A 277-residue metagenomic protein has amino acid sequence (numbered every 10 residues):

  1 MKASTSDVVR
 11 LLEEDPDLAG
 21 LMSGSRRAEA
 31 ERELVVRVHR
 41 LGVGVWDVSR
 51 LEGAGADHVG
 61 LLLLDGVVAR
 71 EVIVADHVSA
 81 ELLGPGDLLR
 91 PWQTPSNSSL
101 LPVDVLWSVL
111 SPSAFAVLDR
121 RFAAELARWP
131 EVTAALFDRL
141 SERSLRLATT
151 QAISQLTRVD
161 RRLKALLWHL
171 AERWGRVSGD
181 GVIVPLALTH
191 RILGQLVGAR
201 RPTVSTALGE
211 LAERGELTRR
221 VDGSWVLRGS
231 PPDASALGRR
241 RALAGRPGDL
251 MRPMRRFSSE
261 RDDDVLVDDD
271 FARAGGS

Functional and structural regions predicted by a protein language model:
M1-A19, W92, R143, V159-K164 (+4 more regions): Long cytosolic regulatory regions associated with cyclic-nucleotide signaling
M1-E52, A56-D57, D87-L88, T94-N97: Cyclic nucleotide-binding regulatory module and flanking cytosolic helices
D57-A75, P85-D87: Glycine- and acidic-residue-biased ligand/ion/polar-headgroup-sensing regions
L64-D65, G84, S111, V221: A cytosolic small-molecule/anion-sensing beta-strand core signal
G66-V67, L163, V204: Hydrophobic structural packing positions in well-ordered secondary structure
E81-L145: Cyclic-nucleotide recognition modules
E131-L196: Polybasic "coupling" helices that flank or enter modular domains
E172-S277: Phosphate-/nucleic-acid-contacting segments
